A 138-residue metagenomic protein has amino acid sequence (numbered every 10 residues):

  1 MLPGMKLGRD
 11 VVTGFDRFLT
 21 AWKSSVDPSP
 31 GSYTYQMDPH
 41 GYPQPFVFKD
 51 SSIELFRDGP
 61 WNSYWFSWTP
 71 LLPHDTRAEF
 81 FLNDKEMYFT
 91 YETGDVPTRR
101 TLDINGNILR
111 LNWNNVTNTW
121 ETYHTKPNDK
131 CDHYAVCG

Functional and structural regions predicted by a protein language model:
M1-G138: Beta-rich ligand-binding surfaces for carbohydrates and other polyanions
